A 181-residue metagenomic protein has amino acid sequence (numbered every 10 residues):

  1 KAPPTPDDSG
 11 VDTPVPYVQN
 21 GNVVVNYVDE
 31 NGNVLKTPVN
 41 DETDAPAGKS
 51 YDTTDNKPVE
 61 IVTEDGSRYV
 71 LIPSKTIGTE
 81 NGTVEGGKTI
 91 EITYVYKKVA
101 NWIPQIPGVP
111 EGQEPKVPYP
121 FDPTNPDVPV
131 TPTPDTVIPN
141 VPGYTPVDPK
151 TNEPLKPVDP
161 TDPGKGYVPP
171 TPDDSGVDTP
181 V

Functional and structural regions predicted by a protein language model:
K1-T5, K49-G82, P134-P172: Surface-exposed interfaces of beta-sheet-rich extracellular modules
A2-Y27, N81-G108, G164-V181: Conserved "repeat-terminator" motif of extracellular CCP/Sushi domains
D7-S9, T43-N56, E85-T89, V109-D135 (+2 more regions): Solvent-exposed, conformationally flexible loop/turn segments
D12, P16, N26, L35 (+11 more regions): N-terminal non-cleavable signal-anchor helices
V18, V28, D52, V70 (+4 more regions): Compositionally biased, intrinsically disordered low-complexity regions enriched in proline and serine
G21-V23, N31, K49, A100-W102 (+2 more regions): Residues that cap or initiate secondary-structure elements
N22, G32, N56, S74 (+4 more regions): Short linear sequence elements within intrinsically disordered, low-complexity coil regions
N26-P46, T76-E80, Q105-N125, T151-K156 (+1 more regions): Short, solvent-exposed loop/edge segments of extracellular or virion-exposed proteins
